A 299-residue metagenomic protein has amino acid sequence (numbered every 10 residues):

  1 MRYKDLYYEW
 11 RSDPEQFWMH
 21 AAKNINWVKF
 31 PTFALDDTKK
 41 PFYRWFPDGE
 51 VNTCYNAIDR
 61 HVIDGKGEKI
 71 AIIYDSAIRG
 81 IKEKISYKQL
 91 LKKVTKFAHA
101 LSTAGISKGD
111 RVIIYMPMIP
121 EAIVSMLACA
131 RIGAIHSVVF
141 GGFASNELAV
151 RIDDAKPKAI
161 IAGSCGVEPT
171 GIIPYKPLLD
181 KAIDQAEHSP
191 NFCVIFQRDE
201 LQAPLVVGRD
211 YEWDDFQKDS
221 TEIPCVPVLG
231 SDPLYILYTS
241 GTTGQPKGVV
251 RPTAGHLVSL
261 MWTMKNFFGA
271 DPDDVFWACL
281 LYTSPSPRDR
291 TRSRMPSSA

Functional and structural regions predicted by a protein language model:
M1-I85, Q89-K92, K96-H99, I183-S189 (+1 more regions): N-lobe entry segment of adenylate-forming
W10, I58-V62, L90, V94 (+7 more regions): Adenylate-forming
C54, I72-L127, A144, L148 (+2 more regions): Conserved AMP-binding/adenylate-forming core of the ANL superfamily
E68-I70, C193-F196, V206-Y238, Q245 (+3 more regions): Conserved pre-ATP/AMP-binding loop-to-beta segment of ANL
V94-T95, V249-G269, S298-A299: Conserved structural elements of the adenylate-forming
T103-I106, N266-A270: Glycine-rich helix-loop-beta junction characteristic of Rossmann-like nucleotide cofactor-binding loops
L127, R131-D215: Structural core segment of the AMP-binding/adenylate-forming
T239, Y282-T291: Conserved small/polar residues in nucleotide/adenosyl-binding loops
